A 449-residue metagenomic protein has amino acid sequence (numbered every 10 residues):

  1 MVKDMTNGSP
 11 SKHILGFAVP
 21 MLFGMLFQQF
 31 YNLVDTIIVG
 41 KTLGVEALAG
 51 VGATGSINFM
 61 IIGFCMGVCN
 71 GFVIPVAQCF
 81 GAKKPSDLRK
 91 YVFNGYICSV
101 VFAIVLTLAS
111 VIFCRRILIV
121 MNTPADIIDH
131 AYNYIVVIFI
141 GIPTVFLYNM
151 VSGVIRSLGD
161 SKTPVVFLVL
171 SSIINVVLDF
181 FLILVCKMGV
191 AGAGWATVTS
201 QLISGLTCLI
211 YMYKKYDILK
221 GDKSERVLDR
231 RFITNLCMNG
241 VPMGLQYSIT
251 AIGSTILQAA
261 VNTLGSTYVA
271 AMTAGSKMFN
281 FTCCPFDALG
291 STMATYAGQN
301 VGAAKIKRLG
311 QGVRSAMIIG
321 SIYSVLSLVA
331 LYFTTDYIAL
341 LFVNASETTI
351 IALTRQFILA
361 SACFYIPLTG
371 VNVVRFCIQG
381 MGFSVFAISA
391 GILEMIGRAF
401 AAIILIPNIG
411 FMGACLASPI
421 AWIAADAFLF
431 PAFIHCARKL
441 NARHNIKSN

Functional and structural regions predicted by a protein language model:
M1-A18, V76-G141, V185-V241, A297-F364 (+1 more regions): Short alpha-helical transmembrane segments in multi-pass integral membrane proteins
M5-T42, S56-G71, P75, V100-T107 (+4 more regions): N-terminal transmembrane alpha-helices
G16-D35, V137, Y148, S171 (+4 more regions): Transmembrane helical elements of multi-pass membrane transporters/channels
M25-Q29, G63, A103, T107 (+9 more regions): Residue-level hotspots within the lipid-embedded alpha helices of multi-pass solute transporters
L26, F30-A49, L118-A125, F181-M188 (+7 more regions): Helix-terminus/linker motif at the lipid-water interface of multi-pass membrane proteins
Q28, N32-V39, I62-C69, V73 (+18 more regions): Alpha-helical transmembrane segments and their lipid-water interface positions in multi-pass membrane proteins
L48-L108, V145-P164, A271-T335, L368-G382 (+1 more regions): Small-residue-rich hydrophobic transmembrane alpha-helices
C69, V137-R156, P164-S172, A193-C208 (+4 more regions): Short runs within selected transmembrane alpha-helices of multi-pass transporters and secretion channels
